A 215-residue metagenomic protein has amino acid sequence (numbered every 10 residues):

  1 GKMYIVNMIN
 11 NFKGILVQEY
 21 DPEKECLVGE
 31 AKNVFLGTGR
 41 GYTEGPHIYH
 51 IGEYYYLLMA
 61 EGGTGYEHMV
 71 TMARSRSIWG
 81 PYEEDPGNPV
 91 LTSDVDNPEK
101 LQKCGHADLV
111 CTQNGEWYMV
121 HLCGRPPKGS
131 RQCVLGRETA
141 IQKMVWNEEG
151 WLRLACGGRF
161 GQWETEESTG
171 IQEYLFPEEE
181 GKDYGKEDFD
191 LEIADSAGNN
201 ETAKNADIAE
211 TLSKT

Functional and structural regions predicted by a protein language model:
G1-T215: Carbohydrate-active catalytic/glycan-binding domains of CAZyme proteins, especially the secreted or lumenal ectodomains
